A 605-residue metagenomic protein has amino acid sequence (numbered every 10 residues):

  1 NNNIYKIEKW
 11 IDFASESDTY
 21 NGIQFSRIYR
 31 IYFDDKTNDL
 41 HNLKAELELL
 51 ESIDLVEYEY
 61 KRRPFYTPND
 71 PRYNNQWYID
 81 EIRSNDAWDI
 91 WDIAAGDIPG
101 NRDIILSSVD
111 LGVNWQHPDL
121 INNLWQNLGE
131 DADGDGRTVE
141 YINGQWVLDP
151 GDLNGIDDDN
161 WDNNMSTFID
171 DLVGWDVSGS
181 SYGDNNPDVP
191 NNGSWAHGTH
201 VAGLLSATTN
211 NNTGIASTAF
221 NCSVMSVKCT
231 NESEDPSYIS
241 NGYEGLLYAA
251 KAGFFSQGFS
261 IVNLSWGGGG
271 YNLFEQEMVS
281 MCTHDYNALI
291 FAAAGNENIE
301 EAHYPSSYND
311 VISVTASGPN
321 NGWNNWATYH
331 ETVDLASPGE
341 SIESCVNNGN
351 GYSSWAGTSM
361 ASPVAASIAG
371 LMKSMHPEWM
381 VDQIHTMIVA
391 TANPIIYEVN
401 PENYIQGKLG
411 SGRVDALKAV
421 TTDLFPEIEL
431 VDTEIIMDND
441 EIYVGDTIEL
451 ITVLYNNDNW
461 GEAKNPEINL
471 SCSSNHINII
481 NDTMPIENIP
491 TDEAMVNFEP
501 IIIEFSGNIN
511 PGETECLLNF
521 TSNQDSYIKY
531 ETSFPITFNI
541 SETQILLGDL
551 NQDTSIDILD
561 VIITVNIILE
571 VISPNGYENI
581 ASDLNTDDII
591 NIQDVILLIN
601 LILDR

Functional and structural regions predicted by a protein language model:
E8-Q76: Autoinhibitory propeptides
D86-I239, Q257-S260, Y271, S307-D310 (+3 more regions): Subtilisin-like serine protease catalytic core
D110, H303-S374, E378, G412-V414: Extracellular S/T/G-rich loop segment that most often corresponds to the catalytic His/Ser-adjacent loop
D170-D188, S337-V364, I395-E402: The feature captures the short pre-catalytic strand/loop hairpin that immediately precedes and shapes the active-site
S226, N241-L247, F255-W266, N272-M278 (+6 more regions): C-terminal subdomain of the subtilisin-like protease fold in secreted/lumenal serine endopeptidases
N478-N508: Intrinsically disordered, low-complexity Pro/Gly/Ser/Thr-rich segments with frequent PxxP/GP/PP motifs and embedded
I502-E542: Terminal connector regions
G512, I536-R605: Cellulosome-associated attachment modules in secreted, modular CAZymes
